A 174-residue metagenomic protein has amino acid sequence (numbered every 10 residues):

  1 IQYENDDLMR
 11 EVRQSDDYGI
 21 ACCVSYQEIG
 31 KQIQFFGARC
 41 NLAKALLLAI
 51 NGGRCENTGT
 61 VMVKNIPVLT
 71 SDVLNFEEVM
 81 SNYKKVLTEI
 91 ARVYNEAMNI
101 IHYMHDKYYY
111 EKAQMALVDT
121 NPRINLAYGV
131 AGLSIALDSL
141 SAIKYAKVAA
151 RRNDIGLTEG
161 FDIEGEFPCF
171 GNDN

Functional and structural regions predicted by a protein language model:
I1-N174: Conserved catalytic cores of very large enzyme subunits
